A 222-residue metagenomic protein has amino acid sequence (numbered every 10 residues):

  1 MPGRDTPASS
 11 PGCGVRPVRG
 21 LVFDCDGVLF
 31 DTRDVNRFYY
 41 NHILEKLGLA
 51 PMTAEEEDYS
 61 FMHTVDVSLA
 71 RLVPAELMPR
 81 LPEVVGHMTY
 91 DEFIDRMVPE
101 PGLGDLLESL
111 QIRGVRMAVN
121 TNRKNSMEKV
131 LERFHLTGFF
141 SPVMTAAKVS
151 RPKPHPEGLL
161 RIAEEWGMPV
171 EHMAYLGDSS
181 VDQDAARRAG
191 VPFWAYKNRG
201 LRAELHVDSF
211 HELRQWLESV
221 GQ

Functional and structural regions predicted by a protein language model:
P2-R113: N-terminal helical cap/lid subdomain that shapes the substrate entry/recognition surface in HAD-like hydrolases
P2-R19, E108-Q111, K124, K129-Q222: Asp-based, Mg2+/Mn2+-dependent phosphohydrolase catalytic module
F23, M117, M173: Short glycine- and Lys/Arg-enriched binding-loop motifs that mark or flank ligand-binding interfaces
V28, N120-T121: Conserved phosphate-coupling serine/threonine residues in phosphotransfer and NTP-handling enzymes
T32, E57, V98, V119 (+2 more regions): Residues that cap or flank secondary-structure elements
R116-A118, P192: Proline-centered loop/turn at the N-terminus of a beta-strand
